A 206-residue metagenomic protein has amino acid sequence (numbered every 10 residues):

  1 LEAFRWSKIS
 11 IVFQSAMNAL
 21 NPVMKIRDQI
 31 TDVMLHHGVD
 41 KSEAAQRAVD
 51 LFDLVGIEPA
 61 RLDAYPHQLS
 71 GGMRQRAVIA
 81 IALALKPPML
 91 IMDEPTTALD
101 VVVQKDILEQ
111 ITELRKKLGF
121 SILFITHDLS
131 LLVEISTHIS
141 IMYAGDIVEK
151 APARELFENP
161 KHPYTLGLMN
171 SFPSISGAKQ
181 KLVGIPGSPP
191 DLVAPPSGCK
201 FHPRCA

Functional and structural regions predicted by a protein language model:
L1, D28-E43, G56, Q68 (+1 more regions): ABC-type ATPase nucleotide-binding domains, specifically the catalytic core motifs of the NBD
E2-A3, S7-Q14, V78, L123 (+2 more regions): ABC nucleotide-binding domain signature
R5, A44-A48, L62, M169: Short amphipathic alpha-helix in the helical subdomain of ABC transporter nucleotide-binding domains
M17, V23-L35, A45, V49 (+2 more regions): Short helical segment in ABC ATPase nucleotide-binding domains corresponding to the A-loop/adjacent helical element
V55-E58, L62, P152-A206: Short catalytic/signature loops enriched in Gly
Y65-L69, M73: Conserved ABC ATPase signature
P87, I91, P95, L99-K181: P-loop NTP-binding/switch modules centered on Walker-like glycine-rich loops
